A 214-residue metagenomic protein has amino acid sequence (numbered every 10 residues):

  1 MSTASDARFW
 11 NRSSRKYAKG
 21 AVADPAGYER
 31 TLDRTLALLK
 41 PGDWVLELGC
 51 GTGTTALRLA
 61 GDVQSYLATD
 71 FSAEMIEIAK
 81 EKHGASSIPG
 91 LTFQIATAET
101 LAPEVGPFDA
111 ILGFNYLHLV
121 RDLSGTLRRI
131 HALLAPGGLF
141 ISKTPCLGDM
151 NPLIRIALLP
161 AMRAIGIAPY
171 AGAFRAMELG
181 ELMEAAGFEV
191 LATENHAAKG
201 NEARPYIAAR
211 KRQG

Functional and structural regions predicted by a protein language model:
M1-K40, R58, G148, L158 (+2 more regions): Conserved class I S-adenosyl-L-methionine
D24, K143-A186, L191-A198: C-terminal alpha-helical "lid/dimerization" subdomain adjacent to the S-adenosyl-L-methionine
K40, V120-R121, L134-A135: Helix-to-beta-strand junctions that scaffold the AdoMet/dcAdoMet cofactor pocket in Class I SAM-dependent enzymes
D43, G138: Glycine-centered, small-residue-biased loops immediately flanking beta-strands in adenine/cofactor-binding cores
L46-L48, T52-T100: Class I SAM-dependent methyltransferase SAM/SAH-binding core
E99-I111: A short acidic, Gly/Pro-enriched loop at the edge of an enzyme's catalytic core that lines a small-molecule cofactor
A110-D122: A short SAM/SAH-binding and catalytic strip from SAM-dependent methyltransferases
S124-P136: A short glycine-rich, Lys/Arg-flanked "PGG" loop and its adjoining helix->strand segment in the class I
